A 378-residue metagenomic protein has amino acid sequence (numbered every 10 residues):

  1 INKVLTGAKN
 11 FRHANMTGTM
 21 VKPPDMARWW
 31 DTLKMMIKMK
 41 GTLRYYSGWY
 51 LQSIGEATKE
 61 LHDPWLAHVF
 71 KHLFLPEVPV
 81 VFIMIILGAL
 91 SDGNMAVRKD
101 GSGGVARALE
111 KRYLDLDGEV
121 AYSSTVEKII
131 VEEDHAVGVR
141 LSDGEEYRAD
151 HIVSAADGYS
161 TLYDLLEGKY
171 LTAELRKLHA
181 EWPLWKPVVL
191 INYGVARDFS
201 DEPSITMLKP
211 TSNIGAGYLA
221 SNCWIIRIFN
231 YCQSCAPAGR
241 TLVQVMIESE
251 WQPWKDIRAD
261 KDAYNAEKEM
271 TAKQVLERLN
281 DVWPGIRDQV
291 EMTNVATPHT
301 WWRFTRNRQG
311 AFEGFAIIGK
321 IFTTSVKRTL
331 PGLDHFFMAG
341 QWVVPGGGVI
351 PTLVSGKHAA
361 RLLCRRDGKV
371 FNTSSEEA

Functional and structural regions predicted by a protein language model:
K9-L116, S123, F304-G319: Active-site/ligand-binding neighborhood in enzyme catalytic cores
P64-E77, Y218, P284-P345: A glycine-rich dinucleotide-binding beta-alpha-beta segment and adjacent secondary-structure elements that constitute
V97-R98, E127-A238: Mid-domain catalytic core of redox enzymes that form a hydrophobic substrate pocket/lid adjacent to a catalytic redox
E119-A121, E291: General small-molecule cofactor/ligand-binding pocket signal
V131, C364-A378: Active-site-proximal substrate-binding core of FAD-dependent oxidoreductases
V153, Y193, V245, L279 (+3 more regions): Hydrophobic, well-ordered secondary-structure elements that form the walls of internal hydrophobic environments
A196-T300: C-terminal segments that line or cap access tunnels to active or ligand-binding sites in enzymes and enzyme-associated
L333, Q341-D367: A conserved FAD-binding loop/helix module that cradles the flavin
